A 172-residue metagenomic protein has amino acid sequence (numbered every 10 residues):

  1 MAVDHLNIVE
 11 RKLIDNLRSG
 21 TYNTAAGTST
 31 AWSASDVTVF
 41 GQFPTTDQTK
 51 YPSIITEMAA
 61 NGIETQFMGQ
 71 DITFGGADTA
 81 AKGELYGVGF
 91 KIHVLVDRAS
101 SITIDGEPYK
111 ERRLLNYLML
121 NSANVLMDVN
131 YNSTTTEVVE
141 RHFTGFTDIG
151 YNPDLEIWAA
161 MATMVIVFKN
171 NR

Functional and structural regions predicted by a protein language model:
M1, N171-R172: Short, solvent-exposed mixed-charge patches
M1-T79, T135: Small/polar-rich, solvent-exposed N-terminal microdomains that initiate assembly or binding
L6, E10, I14, P108-L115 (+1 more regions): Generic alpha-helical secondary structure
N23-S29, R113-K169: Acidic-leaning, charged glycine-interspersed low-complexity segments
M58-N61, K82-Y86, R141-T147: Short, charged, surface-exposed interaction patches
A81-S101, E156-N170: Oligomerization/assembly interface segments of phage tail-like spikes and tubes
L95, A99-L114: Short histidine-centered catalytic/ligand-binding loop motif
